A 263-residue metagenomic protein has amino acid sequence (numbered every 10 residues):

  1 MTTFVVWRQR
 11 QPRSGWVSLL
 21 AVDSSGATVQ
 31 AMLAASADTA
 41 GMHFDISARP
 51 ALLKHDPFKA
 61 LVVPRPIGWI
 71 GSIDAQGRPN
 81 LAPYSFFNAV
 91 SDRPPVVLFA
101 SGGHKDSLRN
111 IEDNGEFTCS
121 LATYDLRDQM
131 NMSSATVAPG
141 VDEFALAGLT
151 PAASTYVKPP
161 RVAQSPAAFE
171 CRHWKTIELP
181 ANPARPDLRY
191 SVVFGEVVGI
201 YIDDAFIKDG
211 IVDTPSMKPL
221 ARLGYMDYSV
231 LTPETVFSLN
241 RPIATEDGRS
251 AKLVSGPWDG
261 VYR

Functional and structural regions predicted by a protein language model:
Q9-Q11, Q30: Low-complexity, intrinsically disordered or signal/transmembrane-proximal segments
P12-S14, P83: Intrinsic structural disorder/low-complexity segments
L19-L20: Leucine-biased recognition of intrinsically disordered, low-complexity hydrophobic segments
T28-R263: Basic, polyanion-binding surface patches
